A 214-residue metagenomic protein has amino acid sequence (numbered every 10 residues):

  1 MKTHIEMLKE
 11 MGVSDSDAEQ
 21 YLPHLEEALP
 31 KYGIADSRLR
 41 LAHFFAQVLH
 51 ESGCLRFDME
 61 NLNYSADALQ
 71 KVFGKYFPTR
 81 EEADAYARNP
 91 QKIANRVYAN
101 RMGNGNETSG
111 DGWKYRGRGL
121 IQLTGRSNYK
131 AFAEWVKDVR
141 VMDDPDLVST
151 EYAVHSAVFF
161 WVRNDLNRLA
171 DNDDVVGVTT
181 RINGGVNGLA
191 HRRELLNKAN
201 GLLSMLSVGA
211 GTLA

Functional and structural regions predicted by a protein language model:
K2-Q20, H24, L49-F159: Peptidoglycan-targeting cell-wall enzymes and recognition modules
Y21-I34, H43-L49, T180-N183: Amphipathic alpha-helical segments that form the core helices of the histone-fold
E26, F45, A133, V158 (+3 more regions): Non-transmembrane alpha-helical segments in soluble domains of secreted/periplasmic/extracellular proteins
L29, E51-M59, S127, W161-D165 (+3 more regions): A generic secondary-structure signal for well-formed alpha-helical elements
G33-F44, F57-N61, N167-T179: Surface-exposed patches in mature extracellular/periplasmic domains of secreted proteins
V48-E51, D171-G188: Acidic helix/loop microenvironments that form the catalytic cleft of cell-wall polysaccharide enzymes
D146-V154, R168-D171, V175, L189: Short amphipathic alpha-helix initiation/capping segments at coil-to-helix junctions
R168, R181-A214: Low-complexity, Gly/Ser/Thr/Pro-rich intrinsically disordered linker/tail segments
